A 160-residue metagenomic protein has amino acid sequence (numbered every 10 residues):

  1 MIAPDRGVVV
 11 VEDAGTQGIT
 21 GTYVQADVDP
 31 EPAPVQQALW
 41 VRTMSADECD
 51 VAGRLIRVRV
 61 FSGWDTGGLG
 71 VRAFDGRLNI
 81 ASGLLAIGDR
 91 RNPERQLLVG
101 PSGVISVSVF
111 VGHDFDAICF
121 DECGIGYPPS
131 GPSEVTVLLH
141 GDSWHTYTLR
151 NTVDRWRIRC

Functional and structural regions predicted by a protein language model:
M1-G68, F115-C160: Primarily secretory-pathway and cell-envelope proteins
Q36, G53, S82, S102-V104: Short connector loops at helix/strand junctions that flank enzyme active sites, especially segments positioning acidic
D47, L84-A86, P93, I105 (+1 more regions): A generic structural micro-environment signature that highlights single residues at secondary-structure boundaries
G63, R90, F110-G112: Beta-hairpin (beta-strand-turn-beta-strand) motif
T66-P101: Extended, solvent-exposed segments with strong compositional bias
P101-F115: Internal, hydrophobic beta-strand segments that form the core of beta-sheet-rich folds
